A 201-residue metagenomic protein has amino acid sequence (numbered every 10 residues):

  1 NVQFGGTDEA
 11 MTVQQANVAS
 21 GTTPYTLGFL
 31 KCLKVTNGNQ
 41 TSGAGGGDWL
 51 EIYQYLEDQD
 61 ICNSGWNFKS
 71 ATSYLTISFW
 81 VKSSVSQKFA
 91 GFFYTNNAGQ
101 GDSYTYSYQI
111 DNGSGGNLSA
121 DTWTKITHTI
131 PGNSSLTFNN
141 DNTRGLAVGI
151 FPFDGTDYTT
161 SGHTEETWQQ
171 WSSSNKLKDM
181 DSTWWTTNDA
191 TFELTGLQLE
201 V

Functional and structural regions predicted by a protein language model:
N1-V201: Extracellular and organelle-lumenal recognition/adhesion modules and their flexible linkers in secreted
